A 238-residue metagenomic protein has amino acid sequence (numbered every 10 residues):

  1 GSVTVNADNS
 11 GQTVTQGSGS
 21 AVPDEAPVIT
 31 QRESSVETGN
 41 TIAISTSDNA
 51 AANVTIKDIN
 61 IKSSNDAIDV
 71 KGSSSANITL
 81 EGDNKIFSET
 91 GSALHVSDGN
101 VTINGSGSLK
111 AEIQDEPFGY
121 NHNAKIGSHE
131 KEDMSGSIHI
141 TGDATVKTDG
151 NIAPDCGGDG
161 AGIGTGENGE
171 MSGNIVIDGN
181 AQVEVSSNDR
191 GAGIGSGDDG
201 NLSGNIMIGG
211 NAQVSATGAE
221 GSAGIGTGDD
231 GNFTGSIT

Functional and structural regions predicted by a protein language model:
G1-T238: A composition-driven surface/loop motif
